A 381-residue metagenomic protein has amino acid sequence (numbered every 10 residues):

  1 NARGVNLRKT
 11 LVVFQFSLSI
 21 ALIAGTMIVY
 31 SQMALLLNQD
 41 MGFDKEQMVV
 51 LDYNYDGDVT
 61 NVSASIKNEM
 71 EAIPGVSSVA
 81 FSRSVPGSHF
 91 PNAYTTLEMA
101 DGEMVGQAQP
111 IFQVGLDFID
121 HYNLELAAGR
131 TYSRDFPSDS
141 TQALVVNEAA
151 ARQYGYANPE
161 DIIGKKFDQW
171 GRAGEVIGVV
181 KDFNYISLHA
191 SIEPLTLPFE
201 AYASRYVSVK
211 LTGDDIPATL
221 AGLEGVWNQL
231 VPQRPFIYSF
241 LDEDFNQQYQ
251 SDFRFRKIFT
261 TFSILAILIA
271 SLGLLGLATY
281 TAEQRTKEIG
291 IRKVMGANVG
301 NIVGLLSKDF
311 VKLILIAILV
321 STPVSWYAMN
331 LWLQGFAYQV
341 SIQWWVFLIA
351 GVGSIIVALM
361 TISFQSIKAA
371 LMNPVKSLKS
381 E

Functional and structural regions predicted by a protein language model:
N1, L272-L313, I367-S380: Intracellular coupling helices
N1-G57, L333, V375-E381: Alpha-helical transmembrane segments of integral membrane proteins
N1-T10, G213, Q229-L265, Q284 (+1 more regions): Membrane-helix entry/capping segments
L7-Q32, F253-K287, L315-I316, G353-M360: Hydrophobic alpha-helical transmembrane segments of multi-pass inner-membrane transport and secretion
A21, S31, K308-L371: Small-residue-rich transmembrane alpha-helices
S65-S251: Mid-to-C-terminal secondary-structure elements that act as membrane-proximal/extracytoplasmic interface segments
E125, T131, A157-N158, R285 (+3 more regions): Short coil/turn motifs that cap or connect alpha-helices
G129, G296, S321: Conserved G/P- and acidic residue-centered "switch" motifs that form tight phosphate/ATP-binding loops in soluble
